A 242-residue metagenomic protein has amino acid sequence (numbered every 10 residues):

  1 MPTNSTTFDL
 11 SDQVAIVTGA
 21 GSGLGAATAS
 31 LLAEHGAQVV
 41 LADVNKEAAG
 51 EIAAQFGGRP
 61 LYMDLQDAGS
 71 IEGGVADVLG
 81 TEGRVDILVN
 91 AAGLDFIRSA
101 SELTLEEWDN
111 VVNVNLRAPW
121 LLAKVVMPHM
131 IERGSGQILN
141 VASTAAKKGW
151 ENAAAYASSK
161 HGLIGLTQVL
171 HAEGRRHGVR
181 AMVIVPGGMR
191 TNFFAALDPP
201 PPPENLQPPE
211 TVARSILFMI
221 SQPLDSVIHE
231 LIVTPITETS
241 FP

Functional and structural regions predicted by a protein language model:
G21-S22: Conserved glycine-rich cofactor-binding loop
K46-E47, M63-G73, L105: The beta1-alpha1 cofactor-binding region of Rossmann-like NAD(H)/NADP(H)-dependent oxidoreductases
S99-A100, T104-V112: Substrate-binding pocket helix/loop in short-chain dehydrogenase/reductase
A123, S159: Active-site helix of classical SDR
S143: Residue(s) in the substrate-gating loop at a strand-loop-helix junction that position the organic substrate next
K148, V169-V179: Active-site-adjacent segment of SDR/Rossmann-fold oxidoreductases
H177-V179, V183, T191, P199-T239: C-terminal helical subdomain
